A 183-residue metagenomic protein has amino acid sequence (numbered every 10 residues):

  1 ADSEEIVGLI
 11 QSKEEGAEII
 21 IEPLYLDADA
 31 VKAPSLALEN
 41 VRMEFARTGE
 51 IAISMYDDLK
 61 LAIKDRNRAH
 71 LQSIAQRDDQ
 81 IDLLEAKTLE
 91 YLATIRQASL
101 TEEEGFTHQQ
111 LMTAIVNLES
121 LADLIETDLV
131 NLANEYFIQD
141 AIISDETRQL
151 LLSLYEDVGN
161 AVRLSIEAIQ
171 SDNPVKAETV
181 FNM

Functional and structural regions predicted by a protein language model:
A1-M183: Cytosolic, long alpha-helical scaffolding segments
